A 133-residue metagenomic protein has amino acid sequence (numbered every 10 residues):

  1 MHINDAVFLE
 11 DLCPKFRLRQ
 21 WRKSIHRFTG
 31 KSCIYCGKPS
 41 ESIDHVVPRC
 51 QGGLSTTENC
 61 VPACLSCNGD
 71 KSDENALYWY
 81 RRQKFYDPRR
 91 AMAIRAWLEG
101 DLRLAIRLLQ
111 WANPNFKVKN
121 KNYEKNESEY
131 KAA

Functional and structural regions predicted by a protein language model:
M1-K31, P88, R95-L108, A112 (+1 more regions): Short, charged surface segments at domain edges that flank catalytic/cofactor-binding sites
S32-P62, K71-Q83: Histidine-centered nuclease catalytic patch
E58-N59, G69-A133: A detector for short metal-coordination/catalytic motifs
